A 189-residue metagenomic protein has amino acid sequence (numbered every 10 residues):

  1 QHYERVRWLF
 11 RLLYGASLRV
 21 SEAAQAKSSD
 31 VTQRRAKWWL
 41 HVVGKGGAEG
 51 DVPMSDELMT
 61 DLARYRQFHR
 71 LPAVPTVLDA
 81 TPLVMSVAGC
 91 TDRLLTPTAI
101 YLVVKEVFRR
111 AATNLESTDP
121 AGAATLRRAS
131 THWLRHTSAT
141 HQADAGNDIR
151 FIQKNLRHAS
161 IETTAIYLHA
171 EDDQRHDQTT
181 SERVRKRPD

Functional and structural regions predicted by a protein language model:
Q1-D189: Conserved catalytic core of the tyrosine transesterase superfamily
